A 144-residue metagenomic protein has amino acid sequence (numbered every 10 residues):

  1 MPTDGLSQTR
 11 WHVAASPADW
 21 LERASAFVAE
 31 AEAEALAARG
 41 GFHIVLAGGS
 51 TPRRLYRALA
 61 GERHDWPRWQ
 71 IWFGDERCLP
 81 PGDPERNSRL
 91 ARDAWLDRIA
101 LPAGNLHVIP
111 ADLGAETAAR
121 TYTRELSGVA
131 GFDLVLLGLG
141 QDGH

Functional and structural regions predicted by a protein language model:
M1-I44, E116: N-terminal glycine-/serine-/threonine-rich phosphate-binding loop
P2-Q8, W66-L136: Ligand-binding beta-strand-loop-alpha-helix segment within the catalytic cores of soluble metabolic enzymes
S25-A33, Y56, A60, R92-L96 (+1 more regions): Generic structural signal for well-ordered alpha-helical scaffold segments
V28, G49, L106: Residue-level signal for inorganic ion chemistry
H43-A47, Q70-F73: Short, conserved beta-strand segments within well-ordered enzyme catalytic domains that often line or immediately flank
L46-T51, L137-Q141: Glycine-rich beta-strand-to-loop/alpha-helix junction loops that act as flexible
S50-D65: Glycine-rich loop at the start of a catalytic domain that most often binds anionic cofactors/ligands
P52, A115, G143: Glycine-rich nucleotide phosphate-binding loop and flanking beta-alpha elements of Rossmann-like dinucleotide-binding
